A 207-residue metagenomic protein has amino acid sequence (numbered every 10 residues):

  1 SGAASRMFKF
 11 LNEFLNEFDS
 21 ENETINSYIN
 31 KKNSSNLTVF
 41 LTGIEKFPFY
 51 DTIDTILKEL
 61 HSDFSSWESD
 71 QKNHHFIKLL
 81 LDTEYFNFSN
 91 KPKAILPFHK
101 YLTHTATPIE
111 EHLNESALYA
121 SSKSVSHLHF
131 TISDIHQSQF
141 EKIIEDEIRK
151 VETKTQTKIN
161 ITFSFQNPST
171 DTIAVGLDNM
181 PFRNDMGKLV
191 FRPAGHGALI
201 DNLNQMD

Functional and structural regions predicted by a protein language model:
S1-D207: Domain-scale recognition of functional cores that engage charged ligands
